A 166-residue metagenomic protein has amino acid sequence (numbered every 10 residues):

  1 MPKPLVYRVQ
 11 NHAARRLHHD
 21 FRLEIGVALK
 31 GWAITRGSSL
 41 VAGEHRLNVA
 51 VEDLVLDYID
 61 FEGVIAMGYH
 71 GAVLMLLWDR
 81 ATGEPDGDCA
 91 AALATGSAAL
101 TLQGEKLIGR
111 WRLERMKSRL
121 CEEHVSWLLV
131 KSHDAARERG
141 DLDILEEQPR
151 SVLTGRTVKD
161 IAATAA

Functional and structural regions predicted by a protein language model:
M1-A166: A charge-rich, low-complexity, intrinsically flexible signal that marks solvent-exposed coils, linkers, repeats
